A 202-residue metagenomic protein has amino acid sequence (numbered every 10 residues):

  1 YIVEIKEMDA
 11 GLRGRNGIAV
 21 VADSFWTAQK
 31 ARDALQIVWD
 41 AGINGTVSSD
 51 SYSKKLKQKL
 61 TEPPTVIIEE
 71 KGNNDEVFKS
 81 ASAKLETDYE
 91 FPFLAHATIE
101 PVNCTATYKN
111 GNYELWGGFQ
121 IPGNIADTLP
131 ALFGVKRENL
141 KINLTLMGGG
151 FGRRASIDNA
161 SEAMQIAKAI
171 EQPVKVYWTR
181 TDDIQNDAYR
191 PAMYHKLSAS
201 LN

Functional and structural regions predicted by a protein language model:
Y1-N202: Structural alpha/beta core scaffold segments of enzyme domains
